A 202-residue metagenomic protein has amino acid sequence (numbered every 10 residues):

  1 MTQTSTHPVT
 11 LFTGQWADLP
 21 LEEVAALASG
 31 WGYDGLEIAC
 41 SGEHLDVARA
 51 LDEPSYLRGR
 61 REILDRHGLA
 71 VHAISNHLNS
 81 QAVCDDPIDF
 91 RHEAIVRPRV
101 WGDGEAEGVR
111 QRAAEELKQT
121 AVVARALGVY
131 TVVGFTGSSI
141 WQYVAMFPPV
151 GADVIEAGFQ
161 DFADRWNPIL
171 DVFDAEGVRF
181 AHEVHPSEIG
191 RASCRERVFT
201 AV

Functional and structural regions predicted by a protein language model:
T2-L19: Boundary/entry segment of secreted carbohydrate-active catalytic domains
Q3, D18, R66, A82-E196: Active-site acidic/histidine proton-transfer and metal-coordination neighborhood in alpha/beta enzyme cores
P8, G35, A70, G177-A181: Residues at or immediately flanking beta-strands
P20, A48-E62, Q111-E116, D161: Aromatic- and glycine-enriched glycan-recognition loops and surfaces that form the carbohydrate-binding subsites
E22-E43, Q119, L127-T131: Catalytic domains of carbohydrate-active enzymes, especially glycoside hydrolases
E37, A73-S75, V133: Conserved beta-strand positions in the central sheet of alpha/beta enzyme cores
I38-D65, S80, P87, T136-Y143: Glycine-rich, proline-tolerant flexible connector loops at the mouths of alpha/beta enzymes
E196-V202: Positively charged, low-complexity/disordered segments
